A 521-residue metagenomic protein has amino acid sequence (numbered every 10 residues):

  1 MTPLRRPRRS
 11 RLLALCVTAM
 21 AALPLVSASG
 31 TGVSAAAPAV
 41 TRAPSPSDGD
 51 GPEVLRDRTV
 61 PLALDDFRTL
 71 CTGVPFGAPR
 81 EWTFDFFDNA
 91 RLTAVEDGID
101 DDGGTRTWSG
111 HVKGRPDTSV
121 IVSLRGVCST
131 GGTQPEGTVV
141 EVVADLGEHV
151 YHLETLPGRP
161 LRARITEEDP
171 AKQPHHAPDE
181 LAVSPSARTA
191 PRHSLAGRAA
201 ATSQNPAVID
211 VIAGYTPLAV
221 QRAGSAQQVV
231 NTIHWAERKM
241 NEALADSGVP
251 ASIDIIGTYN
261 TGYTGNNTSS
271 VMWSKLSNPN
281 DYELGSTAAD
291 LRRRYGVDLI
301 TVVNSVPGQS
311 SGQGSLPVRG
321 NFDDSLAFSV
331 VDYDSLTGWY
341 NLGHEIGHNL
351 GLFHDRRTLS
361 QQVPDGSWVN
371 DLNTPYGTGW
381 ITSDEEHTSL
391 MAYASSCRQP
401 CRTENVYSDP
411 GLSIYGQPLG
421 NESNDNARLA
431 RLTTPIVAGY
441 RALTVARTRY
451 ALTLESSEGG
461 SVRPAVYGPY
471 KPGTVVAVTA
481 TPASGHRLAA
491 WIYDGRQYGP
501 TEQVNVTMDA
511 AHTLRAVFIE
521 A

Functional and structural regions predicted by a protein language model:
M1-R8: N-terminal secretory signal peptides that target proteins for export/translocation
L13-L15, M20, L25-G147, N278-N280: N-terminal prosegments of processed precursors
A39-A43, G51-V54, R164-G320: Fold-level signature of zinc-dependent metallopeptidase catalytic domains
T258-K275, D323-S408: The catalytic-center signature of Zn2+-dependent metalloproteases
P410-R449, L514-I519: A recurrent domain-boundary module in secreted/ectodomain proteins
R449-L454, E502-A521: Conserved "repeat-terminator" motif of extracellular CCP/Sushi domains
T453-G468, Q497: Short, solvent-exposed loop/edge segments of extracellular or virion-exposed proteins
T474-E502: Surface-exposed interfaces of beta-sheet-rich extracellular modules
